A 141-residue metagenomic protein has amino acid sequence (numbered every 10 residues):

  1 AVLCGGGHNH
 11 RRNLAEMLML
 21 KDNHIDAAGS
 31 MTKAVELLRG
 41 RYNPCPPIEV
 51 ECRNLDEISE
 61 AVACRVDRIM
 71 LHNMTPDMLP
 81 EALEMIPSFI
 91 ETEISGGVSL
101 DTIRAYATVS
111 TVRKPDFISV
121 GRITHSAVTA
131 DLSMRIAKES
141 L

Functional and structural regions predicted by a protein language model:
A1-C64, R68, D77-M85, F89-E93 (+5 more regions): Acidic/glycine-rich phosphate/pyrophosphate-binding loops and surrounding catalytic core that coordinate Mg2+
M74, R113: Glycine/alanine-rich phosphate-binding loops at beta-alpha junctions
S133-L141: Active-site loop ensemble at the mouth of alpha/beta enzyme cores that anchors a bound cofactor
